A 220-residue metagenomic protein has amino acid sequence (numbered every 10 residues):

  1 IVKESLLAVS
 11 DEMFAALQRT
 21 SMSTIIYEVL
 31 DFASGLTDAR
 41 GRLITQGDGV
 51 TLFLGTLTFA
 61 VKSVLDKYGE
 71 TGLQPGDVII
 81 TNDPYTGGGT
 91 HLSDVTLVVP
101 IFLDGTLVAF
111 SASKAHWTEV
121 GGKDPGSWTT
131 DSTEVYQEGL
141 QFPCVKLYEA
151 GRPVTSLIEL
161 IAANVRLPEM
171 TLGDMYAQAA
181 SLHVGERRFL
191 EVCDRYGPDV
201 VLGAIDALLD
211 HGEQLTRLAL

Functional and structural regions predicted by a protein language model:
I1-D104, F110, A115-T118: Long, structured ligand/cofactor-binding scaffold of large enzymes
S5, V9, A16, K67 (+5 more regions): Residues that form generic nucleotide/phosphate-binding pockets
L17, T45-G47, R166, M170 (+1 more regions): Glycine- and acidic
T20-M22, I26-V29, P75-D77, L172-A177 (+2 more regions): Short coil/turn segments at secondary-structure boundaries
D48-G55, T86-S93, G126-T133, R166-A180 (+2 more regions): Alpha-helix capping and helix-loop boundary segments enriched in small/acidic/polar residues
F102-L190: Mobile "lid/hinge" segments at catalytic clefts and subdomain interfaces of large enzymes
H183-L220: Accessory "access/gating" subregions that flank catalytic or transport cores
